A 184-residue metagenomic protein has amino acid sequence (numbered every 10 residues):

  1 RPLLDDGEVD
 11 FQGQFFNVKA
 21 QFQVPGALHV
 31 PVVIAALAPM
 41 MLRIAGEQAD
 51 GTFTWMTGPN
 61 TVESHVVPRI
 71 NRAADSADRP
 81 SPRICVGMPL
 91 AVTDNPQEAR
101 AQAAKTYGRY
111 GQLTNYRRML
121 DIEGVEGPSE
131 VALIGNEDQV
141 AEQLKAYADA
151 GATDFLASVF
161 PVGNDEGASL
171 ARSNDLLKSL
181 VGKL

Functional and structural regions predicted by a protein language model:
R1-L184: Active-site-adjacent structural elements that line small-molecule/cofactor binding pockets in enzymes
